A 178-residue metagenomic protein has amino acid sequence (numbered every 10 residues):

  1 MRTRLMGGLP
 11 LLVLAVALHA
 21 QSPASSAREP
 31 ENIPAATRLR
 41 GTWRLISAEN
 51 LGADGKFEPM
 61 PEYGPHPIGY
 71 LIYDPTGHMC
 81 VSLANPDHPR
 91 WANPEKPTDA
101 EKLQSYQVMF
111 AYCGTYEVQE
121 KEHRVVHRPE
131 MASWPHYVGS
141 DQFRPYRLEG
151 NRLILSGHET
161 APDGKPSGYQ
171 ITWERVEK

Functional and structural regions predicted by a protein language model:
M1-R4: Positively charged n-region of N-terminal signal peptides that target proteins for export
G7-A20: Bacterial N-terminal signal peptides
H19-K178: Lipid interaction determinants
